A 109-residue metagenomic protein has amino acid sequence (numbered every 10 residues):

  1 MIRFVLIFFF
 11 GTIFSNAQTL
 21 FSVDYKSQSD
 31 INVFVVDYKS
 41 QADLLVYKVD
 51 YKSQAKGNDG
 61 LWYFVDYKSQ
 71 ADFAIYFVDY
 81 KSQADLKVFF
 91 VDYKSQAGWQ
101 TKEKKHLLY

Functional and structural regions predicted by a protein language model:
I2-S15: Sec-dependent N-terminal signal peptides
A17-Y109: Repetitive, compositionally biased segments used for assembly/scaffolding
